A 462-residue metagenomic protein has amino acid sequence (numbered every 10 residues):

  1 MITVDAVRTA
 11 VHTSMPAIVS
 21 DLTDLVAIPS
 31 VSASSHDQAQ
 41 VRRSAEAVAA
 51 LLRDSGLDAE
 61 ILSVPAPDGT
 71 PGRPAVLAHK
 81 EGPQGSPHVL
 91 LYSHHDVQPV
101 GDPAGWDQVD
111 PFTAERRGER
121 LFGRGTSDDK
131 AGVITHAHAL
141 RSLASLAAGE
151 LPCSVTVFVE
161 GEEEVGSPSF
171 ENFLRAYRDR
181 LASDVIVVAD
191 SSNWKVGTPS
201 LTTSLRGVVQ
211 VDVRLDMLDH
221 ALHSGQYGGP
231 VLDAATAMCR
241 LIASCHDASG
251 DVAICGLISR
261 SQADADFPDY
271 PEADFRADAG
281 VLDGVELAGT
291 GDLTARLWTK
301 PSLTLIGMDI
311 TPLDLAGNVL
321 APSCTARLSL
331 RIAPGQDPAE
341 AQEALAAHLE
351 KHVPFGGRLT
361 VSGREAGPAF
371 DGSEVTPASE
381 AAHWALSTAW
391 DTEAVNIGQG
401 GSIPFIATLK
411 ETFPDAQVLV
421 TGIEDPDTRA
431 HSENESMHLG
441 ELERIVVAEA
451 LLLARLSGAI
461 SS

Functional and structural regions predicted by a protein language model:
I2-T126, L143-L151, L328: Acidic/His- and Gly-rich active-site-bordering loop/insert found across diverse amide/peptide-bond hydrolases
H95-V97, F158-G166, A189-W194, M217-D219 (+2 more regions): Acidic, glycine-rich active-site loops and adjacent beta-strand->loop/helix elements that engage anionic groups
L121, G125-S204, S461-S462: Acidic/histidine-rich catalytic neighborhood of metal-dependent amide-processing enzymes
P199-T203, L313-N318: Short beta-strand/turn micro-motifs at beta-sheet edges
R214, M238, L320-C324, T392-A459: Zn-dependent metallopeptidase/amidohydrolase metal-coordination segment
S224-M308, Q336-R358: Acidic-enriched catalytic cores of C-N bond-cleaving enzymes acting on peptides and small amides
P230-V231, L315-P322: Short, solvent-exposed beta-strand/turn "edge" segments of beta-rich domains on protein surfaces
R331-A333, T360-V375: A short beta-alpha structural unit
